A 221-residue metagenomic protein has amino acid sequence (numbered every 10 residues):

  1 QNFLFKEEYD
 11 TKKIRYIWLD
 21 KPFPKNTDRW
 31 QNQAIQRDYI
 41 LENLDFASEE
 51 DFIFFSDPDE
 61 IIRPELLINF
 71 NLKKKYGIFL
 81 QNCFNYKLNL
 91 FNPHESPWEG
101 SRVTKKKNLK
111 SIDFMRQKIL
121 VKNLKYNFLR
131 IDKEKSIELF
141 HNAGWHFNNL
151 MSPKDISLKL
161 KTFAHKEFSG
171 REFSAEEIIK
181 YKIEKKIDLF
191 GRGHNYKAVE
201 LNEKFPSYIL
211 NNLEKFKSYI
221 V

Functional and structural regions predicted by a protein language model:
Q1-F55, P64: Active-site-proximal specificity loops/subdomain of glycosyltransferases
L4-K6, M115, L129, G191 (+2 more regions): Compositionally biased, low-structure terminal segments
F5-K6, S48, R63, N71 (+3 more regions): Alpha-helix initiation/capping motif
D45, E49, N85-K87, N108-D113 (+1 more regions): Short C-terminal domain-edge/linker segments immediately following a structured domain
E60-S169: Conserved catalytic core of nucleotide-sugar-dependent glycosyltransferases
K135-V221: C-terminal accessory extensions appended to soluble enzyme cores
